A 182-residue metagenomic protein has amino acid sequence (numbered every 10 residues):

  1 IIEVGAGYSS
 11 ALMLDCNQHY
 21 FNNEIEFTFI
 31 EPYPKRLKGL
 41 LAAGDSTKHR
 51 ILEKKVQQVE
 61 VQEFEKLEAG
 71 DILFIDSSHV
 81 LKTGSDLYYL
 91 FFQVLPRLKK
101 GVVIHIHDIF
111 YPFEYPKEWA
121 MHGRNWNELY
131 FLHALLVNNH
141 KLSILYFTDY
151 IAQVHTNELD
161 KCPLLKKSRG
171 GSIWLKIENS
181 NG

Functional and structural regions predicted by a protein language model:
I1-G7: Conserved class I S-adenosyl-L-methionine
I2, I72-F74, V103-H105: Structural motif
G7, Y33, S78, F110: Catalytic metal-binding/acid-base residues of hydrolase active sites
Y8-Y20: Conserved SAM-binding loop of SAM-dependent methyltransferases across substrates and taxa, primarily the Class I
N22-T28: Short beta-strand element of Class I
I30-F74: S-adenosyl-L-methionine
K66, H79-N179: C-terminal substrate-binding/active-site "lid" region of AdoMet-derived donor-dependent transferases
